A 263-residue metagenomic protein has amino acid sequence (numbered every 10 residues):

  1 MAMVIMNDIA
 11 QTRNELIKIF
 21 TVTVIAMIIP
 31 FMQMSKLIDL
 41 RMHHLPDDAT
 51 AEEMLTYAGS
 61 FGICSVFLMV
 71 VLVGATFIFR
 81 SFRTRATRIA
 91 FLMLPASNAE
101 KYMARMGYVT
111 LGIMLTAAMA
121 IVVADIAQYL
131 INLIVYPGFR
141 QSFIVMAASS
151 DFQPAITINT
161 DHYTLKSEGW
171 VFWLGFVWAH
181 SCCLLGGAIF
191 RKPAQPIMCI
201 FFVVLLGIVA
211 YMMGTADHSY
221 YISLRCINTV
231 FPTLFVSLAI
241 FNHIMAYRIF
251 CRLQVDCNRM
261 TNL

Functional and structural regions predicted by a protein language model:
M1-I89, N98-L263: Hydrophobic alpha-helical transmembrane segments of membrane proteins
